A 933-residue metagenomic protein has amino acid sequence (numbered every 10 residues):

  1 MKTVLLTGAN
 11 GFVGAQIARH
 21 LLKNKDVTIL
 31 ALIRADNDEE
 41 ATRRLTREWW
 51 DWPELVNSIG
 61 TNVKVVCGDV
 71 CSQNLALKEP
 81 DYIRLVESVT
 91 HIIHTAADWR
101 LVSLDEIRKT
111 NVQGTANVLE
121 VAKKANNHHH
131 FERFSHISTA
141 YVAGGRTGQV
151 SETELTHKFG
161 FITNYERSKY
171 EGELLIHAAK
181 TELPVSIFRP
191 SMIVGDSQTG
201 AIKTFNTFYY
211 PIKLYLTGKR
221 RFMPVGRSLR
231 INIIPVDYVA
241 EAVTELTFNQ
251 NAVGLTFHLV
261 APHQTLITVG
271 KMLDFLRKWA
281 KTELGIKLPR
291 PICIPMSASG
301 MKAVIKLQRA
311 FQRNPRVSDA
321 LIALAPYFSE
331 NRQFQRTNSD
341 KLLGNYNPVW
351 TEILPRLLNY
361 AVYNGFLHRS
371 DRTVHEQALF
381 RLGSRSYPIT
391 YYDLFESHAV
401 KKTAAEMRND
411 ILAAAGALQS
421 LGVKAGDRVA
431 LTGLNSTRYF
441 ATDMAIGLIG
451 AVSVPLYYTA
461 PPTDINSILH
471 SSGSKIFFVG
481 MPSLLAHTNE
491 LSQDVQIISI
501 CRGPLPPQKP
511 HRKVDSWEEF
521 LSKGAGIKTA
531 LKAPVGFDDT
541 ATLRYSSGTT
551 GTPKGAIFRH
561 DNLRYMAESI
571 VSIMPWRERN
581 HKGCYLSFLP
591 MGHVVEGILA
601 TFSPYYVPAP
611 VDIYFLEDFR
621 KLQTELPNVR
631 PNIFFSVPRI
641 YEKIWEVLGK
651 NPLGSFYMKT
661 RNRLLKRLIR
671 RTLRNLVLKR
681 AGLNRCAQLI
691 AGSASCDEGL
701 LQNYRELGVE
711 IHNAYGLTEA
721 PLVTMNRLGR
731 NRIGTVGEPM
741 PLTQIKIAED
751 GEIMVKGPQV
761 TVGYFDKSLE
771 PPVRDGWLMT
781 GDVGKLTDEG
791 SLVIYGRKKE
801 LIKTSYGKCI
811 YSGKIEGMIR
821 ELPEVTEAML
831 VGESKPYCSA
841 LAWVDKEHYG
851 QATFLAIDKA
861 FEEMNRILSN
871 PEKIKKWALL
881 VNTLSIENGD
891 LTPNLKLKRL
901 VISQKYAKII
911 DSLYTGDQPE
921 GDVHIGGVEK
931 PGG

Functional and structural regions predicted by a protein language model:
C71-N74, E396, L485-F537, L648-K679: ANL superfamily adenylate-forming
V86-E87, H91-T95, L101-K109, Q113-N164 (+1 more regions): Conserved Rossmann-fold NAD(P)-dependent oxidoreductase catalytic core, especially the SDR/UDP-sugar
T390-S436, D443-M444, P461-N466, H470 (+2 more regions): Conserved AMP-binding/adenylate-forming core of the ANL superfamily
K401-A405, A541-E568: Conserved AMP-binding A3 loop
A460, F477, I747, G751 (+5 more regions): AMP-binding/adenylate-forming catalytic core of the ANL superfamily
A525-Y545, T552, E578-C584: Conserved pre-ATP/AMP-binding loop-to-beta segment of ANL
R564-C584, M591-N675, R685: Conserved AMP-binding/adenylation subdomain of ANL enzymes
F634, T672-L792, K798-L801, E816: Conserved AMP-binding/adenylate-forming
